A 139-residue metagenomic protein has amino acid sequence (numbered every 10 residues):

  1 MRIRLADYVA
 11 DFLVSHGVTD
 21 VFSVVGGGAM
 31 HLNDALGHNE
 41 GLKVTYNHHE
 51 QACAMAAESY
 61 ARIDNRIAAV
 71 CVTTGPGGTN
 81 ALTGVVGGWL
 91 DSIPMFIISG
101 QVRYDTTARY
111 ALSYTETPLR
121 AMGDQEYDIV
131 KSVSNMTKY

Functional and structural regions predicted by a protein language model:
M1-Y139: N-terminal alpha/beta PP-like core and its mobile active-site loop of ThDP/TPP-dependent enzymes
